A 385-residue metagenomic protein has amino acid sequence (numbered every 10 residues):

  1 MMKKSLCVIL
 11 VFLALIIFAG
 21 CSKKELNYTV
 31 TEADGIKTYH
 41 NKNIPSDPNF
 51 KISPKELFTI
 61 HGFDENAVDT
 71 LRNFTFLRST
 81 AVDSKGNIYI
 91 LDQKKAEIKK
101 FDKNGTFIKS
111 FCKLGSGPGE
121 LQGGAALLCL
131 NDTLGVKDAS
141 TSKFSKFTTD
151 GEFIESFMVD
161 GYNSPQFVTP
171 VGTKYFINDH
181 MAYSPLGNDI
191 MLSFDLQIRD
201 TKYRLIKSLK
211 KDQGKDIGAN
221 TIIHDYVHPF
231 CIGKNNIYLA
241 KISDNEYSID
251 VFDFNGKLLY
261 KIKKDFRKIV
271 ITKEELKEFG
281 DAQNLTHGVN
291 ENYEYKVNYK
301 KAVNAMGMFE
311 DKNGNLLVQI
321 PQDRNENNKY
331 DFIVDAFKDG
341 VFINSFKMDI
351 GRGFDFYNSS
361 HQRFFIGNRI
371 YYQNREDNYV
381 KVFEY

Functional and structural regions predicted by a protein language model:
M1-S5: Positively charged n-region of N-terminal signal peptides that target proteins for export
L6-C7, K103: Sequence-pattern detector for short linear motifs and compositional/periodic biases rather than a specific fold
V8-I9, G86: Composition-driven detection of intrinsically disordered, low-complexity segments
I9-I17: Bacterial N-terminal signal peptides
G20-Y385: Eukaryotic scaffold repeat domains enriched in small/polar residues
